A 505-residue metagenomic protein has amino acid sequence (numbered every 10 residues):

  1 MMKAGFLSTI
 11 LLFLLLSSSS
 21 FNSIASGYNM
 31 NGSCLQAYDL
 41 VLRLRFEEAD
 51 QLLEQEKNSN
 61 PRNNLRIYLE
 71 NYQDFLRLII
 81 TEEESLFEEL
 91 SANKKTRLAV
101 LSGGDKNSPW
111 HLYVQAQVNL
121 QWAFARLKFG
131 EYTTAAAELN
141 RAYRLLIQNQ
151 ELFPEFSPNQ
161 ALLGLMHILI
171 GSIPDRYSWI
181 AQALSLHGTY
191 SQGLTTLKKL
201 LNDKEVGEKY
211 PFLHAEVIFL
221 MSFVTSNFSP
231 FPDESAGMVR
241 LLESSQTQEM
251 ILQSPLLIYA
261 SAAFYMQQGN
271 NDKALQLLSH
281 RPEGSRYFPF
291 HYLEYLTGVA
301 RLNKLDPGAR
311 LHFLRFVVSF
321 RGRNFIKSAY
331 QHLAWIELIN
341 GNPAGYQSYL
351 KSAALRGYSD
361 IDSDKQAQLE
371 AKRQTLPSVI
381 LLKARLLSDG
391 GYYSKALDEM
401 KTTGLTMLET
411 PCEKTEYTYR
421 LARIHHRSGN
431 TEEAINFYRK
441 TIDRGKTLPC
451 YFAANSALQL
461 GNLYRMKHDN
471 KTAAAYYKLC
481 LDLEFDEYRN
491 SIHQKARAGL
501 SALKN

Functional and structural regions predicted by a protein language model:
I24-G27, E54-P61, D105-K106, L152 (+10 more regions): Solenoid-like repeat scaffolds
G27-S33, S108-P109, F156-S157, D175 (+9 more regions): Generic helix N-cap/helix-start motif at coil->alpha-helix transitions
Y28-G32, L40-L53, E70-E243: Short coil/linker segments at helix-helix boundaries
G32-F46, S378-K395: Alpha-helical segment of the N-proximal tetratricopeptide repeat
Y38, Y72, I79, Q117 (+14 more regions): Residue-level recognition of tetratricopeptide repeat
L44, G130, G188, S229 (+6 more regions): Residue-level detector of the short coil/turn that links helix A to helix B within each tetratricopeptide repeat
L52-E54, L86-G103, T134-I147, S178 (+9 more regions): Alpha-helical repeat scaffolds
F219, S226-S229, Y259, M266-Q267 (+2 more regions): Alpha-helical adaptor scaffolds
